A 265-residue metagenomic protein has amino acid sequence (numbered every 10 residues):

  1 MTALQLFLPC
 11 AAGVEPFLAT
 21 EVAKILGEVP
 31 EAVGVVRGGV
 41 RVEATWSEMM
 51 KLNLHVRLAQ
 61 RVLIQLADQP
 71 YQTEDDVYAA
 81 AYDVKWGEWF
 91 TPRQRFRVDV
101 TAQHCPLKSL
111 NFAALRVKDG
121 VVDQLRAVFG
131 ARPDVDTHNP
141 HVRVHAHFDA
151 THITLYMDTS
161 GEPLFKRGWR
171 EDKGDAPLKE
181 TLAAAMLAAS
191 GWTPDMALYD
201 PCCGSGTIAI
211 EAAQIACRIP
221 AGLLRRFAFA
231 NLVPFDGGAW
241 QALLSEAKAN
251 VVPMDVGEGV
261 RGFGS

Functional and structural regions predicted by a protein language model:
T2-V142: Non-catalytic nucleic-acid substrate-recognition regions in nucleic-acid-modifying enzymes
A12, M50, V56, Q60 (+7 more regions): Flexible, active-site-adjacent loop/turn segments at secondary-structure boundaries
A23, F112-A114, G161, A213-C217: Short, glycine/charged-enriched secondary-structure capping and boundary segments
P106-A114, K118, V135-N139, E171 (+3 more regions): Short capping loops/turns at secondary-structure boundaries
D149-H152: Short acidic-glycine loop/turn motifs at beta-strand connectors
L155-A189: SAM-dependent Rossmann-like transferase core, predominantly class I methyltransferases with a strong bias toward
L178-S265: Conserved S-adenosyl-L-methionine
